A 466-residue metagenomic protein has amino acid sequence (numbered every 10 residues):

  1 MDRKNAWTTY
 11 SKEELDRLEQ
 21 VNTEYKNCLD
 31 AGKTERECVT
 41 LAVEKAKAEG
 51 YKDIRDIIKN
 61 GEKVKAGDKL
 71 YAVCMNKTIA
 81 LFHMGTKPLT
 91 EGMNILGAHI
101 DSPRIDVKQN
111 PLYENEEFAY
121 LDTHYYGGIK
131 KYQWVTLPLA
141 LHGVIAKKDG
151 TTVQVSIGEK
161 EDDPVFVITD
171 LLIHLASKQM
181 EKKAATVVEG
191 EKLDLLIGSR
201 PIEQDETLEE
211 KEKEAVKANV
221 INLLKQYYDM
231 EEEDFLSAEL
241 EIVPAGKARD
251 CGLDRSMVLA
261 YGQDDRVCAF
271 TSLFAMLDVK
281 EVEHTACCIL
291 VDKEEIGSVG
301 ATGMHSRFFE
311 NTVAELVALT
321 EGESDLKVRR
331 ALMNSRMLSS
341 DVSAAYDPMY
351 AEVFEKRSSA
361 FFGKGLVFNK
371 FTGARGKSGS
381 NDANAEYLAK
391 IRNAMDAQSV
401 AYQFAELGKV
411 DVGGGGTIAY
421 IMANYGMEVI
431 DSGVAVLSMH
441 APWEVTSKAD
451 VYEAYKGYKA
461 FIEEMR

Functional and structural regions predicted by a protein language model:
M1-R466: N-terminal hydrophobic/helix-forming segments and targeting peptides
